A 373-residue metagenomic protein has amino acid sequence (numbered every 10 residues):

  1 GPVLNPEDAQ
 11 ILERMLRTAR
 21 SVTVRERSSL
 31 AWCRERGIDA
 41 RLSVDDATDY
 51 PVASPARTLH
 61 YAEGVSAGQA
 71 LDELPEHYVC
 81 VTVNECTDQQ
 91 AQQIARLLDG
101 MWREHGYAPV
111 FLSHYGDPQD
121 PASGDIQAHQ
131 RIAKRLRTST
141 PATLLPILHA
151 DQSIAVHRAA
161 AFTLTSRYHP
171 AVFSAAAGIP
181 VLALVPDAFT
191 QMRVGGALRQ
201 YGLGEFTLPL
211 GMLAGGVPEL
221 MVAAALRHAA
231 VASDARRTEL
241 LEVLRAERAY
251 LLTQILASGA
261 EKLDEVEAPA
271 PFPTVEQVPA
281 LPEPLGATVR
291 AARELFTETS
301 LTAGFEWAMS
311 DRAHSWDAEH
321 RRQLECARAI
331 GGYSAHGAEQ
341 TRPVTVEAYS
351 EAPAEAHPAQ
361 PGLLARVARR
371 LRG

Functional and structural regions predicted by a protein language model:
G1-E347, L364-V367, L371: Active-site anion-handling motifs in enzyme catalytic cores
R342-Q360: Acidic, proline-/serine-/threonine-rich low-complexity intrinsically disordered repeat tracts
